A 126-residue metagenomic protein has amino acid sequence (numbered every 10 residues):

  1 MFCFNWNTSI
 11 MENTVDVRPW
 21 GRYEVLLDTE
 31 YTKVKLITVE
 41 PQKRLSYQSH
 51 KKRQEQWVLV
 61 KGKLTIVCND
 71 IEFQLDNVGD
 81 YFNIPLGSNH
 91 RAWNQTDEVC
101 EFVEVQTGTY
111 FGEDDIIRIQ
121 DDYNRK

Functional and structural regions predicted by a protein language model:
M11-V17, R91-K126: Double-stranded beta-helix
E12-R53: A short glycine-rich, His/Asp/Glu-containing loop-to-beta-strand
P41-K43, K52-R53, I71, S88-N89 (+1 more regions): A generic "binding-loop/recognition-motif" signal
K52-T65, N69: Glycine- and acidic-residue-biased ligand/ion/polar-headgroup-sensing regions
D70-N89: Short acidic-glycine-tyrosine-enriched beta hairpin
